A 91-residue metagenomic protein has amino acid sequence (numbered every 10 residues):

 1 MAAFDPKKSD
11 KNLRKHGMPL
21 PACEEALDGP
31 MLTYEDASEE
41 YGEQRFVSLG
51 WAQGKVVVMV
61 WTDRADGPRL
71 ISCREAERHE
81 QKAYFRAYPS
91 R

Functional and structural regions predicted by a protein language model:
M1-R91: Ribonuclease/tRNase effector modules and their secretory precursors
